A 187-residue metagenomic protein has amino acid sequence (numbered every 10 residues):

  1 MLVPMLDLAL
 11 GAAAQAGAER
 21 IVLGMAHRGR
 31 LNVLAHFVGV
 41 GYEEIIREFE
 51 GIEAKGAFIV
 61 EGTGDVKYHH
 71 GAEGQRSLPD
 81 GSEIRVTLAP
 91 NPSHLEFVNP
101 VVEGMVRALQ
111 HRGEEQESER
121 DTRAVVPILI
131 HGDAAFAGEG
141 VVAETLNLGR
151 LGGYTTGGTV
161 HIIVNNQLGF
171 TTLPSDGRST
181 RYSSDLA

Functional and structural regions predicted by a protein language model:
M1-V160, V164-S179, D185-L186: Conserved internal helical-beta-strand scaffold that buttresses enzyme catalytic cores
